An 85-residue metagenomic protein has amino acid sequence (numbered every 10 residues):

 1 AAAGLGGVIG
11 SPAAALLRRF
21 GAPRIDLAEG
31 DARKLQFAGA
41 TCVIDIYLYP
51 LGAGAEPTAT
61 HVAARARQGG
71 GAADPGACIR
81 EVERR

Functional and structural regions predicted by a protein language model:
A1-R85: Residues within mature, well-folded domains
